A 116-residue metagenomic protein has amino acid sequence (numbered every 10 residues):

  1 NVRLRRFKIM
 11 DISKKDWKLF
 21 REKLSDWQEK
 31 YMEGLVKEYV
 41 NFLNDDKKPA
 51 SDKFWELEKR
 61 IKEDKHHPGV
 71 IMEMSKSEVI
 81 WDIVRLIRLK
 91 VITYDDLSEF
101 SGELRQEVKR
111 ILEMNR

Functional and structural regions predicted by a protein language model:
R6-R116: Acidic, Ser/Pro/Thr-rich low-complexity regulatory regions and the short amphipathic helical interaction modules they
